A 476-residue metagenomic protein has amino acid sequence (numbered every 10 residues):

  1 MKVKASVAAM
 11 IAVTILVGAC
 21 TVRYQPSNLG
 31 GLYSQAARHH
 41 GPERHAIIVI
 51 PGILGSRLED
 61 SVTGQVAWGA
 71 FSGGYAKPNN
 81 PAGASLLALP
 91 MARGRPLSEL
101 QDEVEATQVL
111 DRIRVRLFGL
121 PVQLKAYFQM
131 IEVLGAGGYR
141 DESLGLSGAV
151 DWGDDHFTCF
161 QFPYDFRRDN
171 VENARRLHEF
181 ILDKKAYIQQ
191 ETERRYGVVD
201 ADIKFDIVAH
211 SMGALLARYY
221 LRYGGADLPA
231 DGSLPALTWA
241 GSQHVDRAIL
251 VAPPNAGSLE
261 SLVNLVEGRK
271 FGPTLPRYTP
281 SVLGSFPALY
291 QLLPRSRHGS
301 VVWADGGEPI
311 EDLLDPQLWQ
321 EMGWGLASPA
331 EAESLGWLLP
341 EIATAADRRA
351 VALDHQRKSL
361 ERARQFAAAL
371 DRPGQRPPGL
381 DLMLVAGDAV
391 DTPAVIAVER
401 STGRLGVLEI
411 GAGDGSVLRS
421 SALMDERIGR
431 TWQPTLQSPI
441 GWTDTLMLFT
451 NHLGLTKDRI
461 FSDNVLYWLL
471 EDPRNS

Functional and structural regions predicted by a protein language model:
M1-A8: Bacterial N-terminal signal peptides that target proteins for export
V3, F118, W337-L338: Short, aromatic- and cysteine-enriched interfacial helices/patches that mediate contacts at lipid membranes
A8-G18: Bacterial N-terminal signal peptides
C20-V208, M212-L292, V301-L314, W319-E321 (+4 more regions): N-terminal non-catalytic accessory region
L289, G299, G306-R348: Patatin-like phospholipase A catalytic core
G325, P329-S476: C-terminal subdomain of alpha/beta-hydrolase-fold enzymes, centered on the catalytic histidine and its supporting
